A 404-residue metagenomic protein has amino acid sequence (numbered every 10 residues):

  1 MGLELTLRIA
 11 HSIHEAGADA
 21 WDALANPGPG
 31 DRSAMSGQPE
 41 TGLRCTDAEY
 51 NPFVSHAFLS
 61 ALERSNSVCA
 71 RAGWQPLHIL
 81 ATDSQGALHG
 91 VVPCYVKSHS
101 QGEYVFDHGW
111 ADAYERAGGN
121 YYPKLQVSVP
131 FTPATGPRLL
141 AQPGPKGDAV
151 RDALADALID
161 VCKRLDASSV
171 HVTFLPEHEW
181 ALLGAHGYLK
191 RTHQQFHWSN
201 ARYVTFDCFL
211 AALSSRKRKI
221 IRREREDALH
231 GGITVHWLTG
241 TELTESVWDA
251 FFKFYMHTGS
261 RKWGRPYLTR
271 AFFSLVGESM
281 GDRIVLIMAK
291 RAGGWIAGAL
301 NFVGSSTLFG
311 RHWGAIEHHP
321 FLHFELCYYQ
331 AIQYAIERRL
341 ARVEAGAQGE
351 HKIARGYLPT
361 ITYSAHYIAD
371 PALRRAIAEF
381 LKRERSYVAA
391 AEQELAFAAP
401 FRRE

Functional and structural regions predicted by a protein language model:
M1-E404: N-acyltransferase acceptor-side catalytic subdomain
